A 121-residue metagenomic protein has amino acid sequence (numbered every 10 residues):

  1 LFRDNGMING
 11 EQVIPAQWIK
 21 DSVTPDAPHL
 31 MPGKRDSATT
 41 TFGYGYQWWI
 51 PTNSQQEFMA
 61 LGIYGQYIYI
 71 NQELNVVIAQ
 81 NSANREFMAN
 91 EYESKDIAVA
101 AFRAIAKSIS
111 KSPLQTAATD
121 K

Functional and structural regions predicted by a protein language model:
L1-I14, I19, T24: Bacterial peptidoglycan biogenesis and beta-lactam-recognition machinery
F2, G6-M7, S54-Q55, I63-G65 (+1 more regions): Solvent-exposed loop/turn segments at secondary-structure junctions within structured extracellular/periplasmic domains
I14, T40, I97: Short acidic-hydrophobic sequence patches enriched in Asp/Glu that either
A16, D36-S37, Y92-E93: Residue-level signal for alpha-helical context at structural boundaries
I19-L30, R103-S108: Short, mixed-charge aromatic SLiMs
V23-V77: Active-site Gly/Thr loop motif
A60-K121: Structured C-terminal helix/loop/strand segments within mature extracytoplasmic catalytic/sensor domains
